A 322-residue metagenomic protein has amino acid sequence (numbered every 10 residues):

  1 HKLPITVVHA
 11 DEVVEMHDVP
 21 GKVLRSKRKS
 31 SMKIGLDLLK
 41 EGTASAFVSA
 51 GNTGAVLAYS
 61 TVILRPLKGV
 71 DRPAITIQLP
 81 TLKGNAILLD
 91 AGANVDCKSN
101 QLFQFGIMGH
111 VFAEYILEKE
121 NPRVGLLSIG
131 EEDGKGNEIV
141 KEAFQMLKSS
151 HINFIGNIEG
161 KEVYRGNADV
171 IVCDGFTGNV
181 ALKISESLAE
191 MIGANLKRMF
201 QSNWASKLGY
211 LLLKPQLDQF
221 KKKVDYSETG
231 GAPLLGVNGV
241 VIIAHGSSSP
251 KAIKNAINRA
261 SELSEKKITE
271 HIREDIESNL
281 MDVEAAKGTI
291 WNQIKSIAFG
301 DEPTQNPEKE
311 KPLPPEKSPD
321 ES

Functional and structural regions predicted by a protein language model:
H1, V95-G160, D169: Glycine-rich phosphate/diphosphate-binding loop of Rossmann-like nucleotide-binding domains
K2-A44: Phosphate/nucleotide-donor binding subsite
L24, R28, L39-G42, S49 (+8 more regions): Solvent-exposed alpha-helices and their adjacent loops that cap or buttress functional pockets in soluble metabolic
K29-G42, A46-S60, D71-T76, K98-S99 (+4 more regions): Short glycine/serine/threonine-rich phosphate/pyrophosphate-binding segments that cradle anionic phosphate groups
L38-L57, K135, V140-M146, S150-K221: Glycine-rich phosphate-binding loop
T61-A74, P80-L88, V170-I171, G175-V283: Glycine-rich phosphate/nucleotide-binding loop
S149, A260-S322: N-terminal charge/polar-biased segments
